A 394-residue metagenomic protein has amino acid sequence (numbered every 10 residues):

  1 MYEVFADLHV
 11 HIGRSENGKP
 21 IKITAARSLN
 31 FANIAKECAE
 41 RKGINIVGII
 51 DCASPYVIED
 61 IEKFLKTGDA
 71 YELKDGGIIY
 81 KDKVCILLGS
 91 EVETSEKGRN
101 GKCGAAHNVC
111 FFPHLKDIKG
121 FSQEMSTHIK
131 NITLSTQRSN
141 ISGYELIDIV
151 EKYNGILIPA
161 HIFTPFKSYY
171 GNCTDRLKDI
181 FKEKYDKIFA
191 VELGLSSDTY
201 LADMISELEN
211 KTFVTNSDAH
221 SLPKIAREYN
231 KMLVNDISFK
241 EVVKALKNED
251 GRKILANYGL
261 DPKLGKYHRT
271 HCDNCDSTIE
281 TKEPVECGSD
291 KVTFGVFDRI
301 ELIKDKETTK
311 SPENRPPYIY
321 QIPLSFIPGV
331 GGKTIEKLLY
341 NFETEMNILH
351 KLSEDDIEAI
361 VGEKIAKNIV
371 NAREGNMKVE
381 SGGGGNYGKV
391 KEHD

Functional and structural regions predicted by a protein language model:
M1-C103, N368, A372, N376-K378 (+1 more regions): An N-terminally biased module of ancient metal coordination in phosphate/nucleic-acid-related enzymes
E3, N17, I58-F189: Extended substrate/RNA-proximal surfaces in nucleic-acid metabolism proteins
H9, D51, I86, C110 (+5 more regions): Divalent metal-coordination and catalytic microenvironments
V10, C52, V92, I162 (+2 more regions): Active-site metal-binding loops of divalent metal-dependent hydrolases
V191-Y200, S206-L208, K224-I225: Acidic/histidine-rich catalytic cores of soluble enzymes
K211-R227: Short acidic/histidine-rich active-site segments
D250-Y318: Cys/His-rich short segments
Y320-F342, E354-K364: Helix-hairpin-helix
